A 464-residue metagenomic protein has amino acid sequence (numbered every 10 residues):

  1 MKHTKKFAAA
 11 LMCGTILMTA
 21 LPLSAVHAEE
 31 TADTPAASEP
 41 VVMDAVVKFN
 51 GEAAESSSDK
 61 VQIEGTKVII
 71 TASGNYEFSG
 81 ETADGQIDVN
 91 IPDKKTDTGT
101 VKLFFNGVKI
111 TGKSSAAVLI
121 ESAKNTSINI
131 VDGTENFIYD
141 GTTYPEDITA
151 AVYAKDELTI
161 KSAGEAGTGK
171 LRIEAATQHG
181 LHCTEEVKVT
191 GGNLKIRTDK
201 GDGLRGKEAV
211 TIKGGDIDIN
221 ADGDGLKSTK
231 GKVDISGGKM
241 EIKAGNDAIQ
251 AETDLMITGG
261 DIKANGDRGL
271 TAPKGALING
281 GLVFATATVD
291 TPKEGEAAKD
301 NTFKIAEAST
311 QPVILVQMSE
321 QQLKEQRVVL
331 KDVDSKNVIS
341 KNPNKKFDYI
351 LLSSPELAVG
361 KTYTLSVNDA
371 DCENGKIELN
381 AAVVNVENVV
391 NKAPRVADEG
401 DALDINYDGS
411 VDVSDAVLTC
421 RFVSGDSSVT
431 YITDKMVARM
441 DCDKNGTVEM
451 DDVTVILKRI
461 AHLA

Functional and structural regions predicted by a protein language model:
M1-F7: Positively charged n-region of N-terminal signal peptides that target proteins for export
H3, E30-T31, R459: Intrinsic disorder/low-complexity segments enriched in polar/small residues
F7-E399: A composition-driven surface/loop motif
L21-H27, A397-A464: Cellulosome-associated attachment modules in secreted, modular CAZymes
